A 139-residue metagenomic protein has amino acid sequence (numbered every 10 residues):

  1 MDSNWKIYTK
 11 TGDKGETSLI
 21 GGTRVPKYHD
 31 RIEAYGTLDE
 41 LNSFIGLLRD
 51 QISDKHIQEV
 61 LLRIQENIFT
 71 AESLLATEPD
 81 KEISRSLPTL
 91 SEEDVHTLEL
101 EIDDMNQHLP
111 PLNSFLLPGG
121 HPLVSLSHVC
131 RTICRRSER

Functional and structural regions predicted by a protein language model:
M1-R139: Phosphate/pyrophosphate-binding loop motifs in nucleotide- or prenyl diphosphate-using proteins
